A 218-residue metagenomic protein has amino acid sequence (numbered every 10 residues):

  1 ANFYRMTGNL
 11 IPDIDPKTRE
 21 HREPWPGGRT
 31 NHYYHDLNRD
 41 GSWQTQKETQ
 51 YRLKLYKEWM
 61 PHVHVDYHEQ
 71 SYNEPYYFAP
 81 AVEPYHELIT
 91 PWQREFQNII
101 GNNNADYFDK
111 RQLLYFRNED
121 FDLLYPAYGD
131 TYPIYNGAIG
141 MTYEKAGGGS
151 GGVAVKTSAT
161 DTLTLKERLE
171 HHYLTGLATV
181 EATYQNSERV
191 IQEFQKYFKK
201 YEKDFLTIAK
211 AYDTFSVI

Functional and structural regions predicted by a protein language model:
A1-Q97: Active-site/substrate-binding loop(s) of hydrolase catalytic cores
R19-G28, Y72-Y76, G101, I191-T207: Short, composition-biased local secondary-structure segments
T45, Q93, Q97, G101 (+2 more regions): Generic structural signal for well-ordered, non-membrane alpha-helical segments in soluble metabolic enzymes
E48, R52, I100, H172-T179: Alpha-helical packing segments of well-folded alpha/beta enzyme cores
Y51-Y72, E95-F121, P126, P133: Active-site-adjacent substrate-binding region of metalloamidase/peptidase-like peptide-processing proteins
K110-I218: Hard-cation-handling environments
